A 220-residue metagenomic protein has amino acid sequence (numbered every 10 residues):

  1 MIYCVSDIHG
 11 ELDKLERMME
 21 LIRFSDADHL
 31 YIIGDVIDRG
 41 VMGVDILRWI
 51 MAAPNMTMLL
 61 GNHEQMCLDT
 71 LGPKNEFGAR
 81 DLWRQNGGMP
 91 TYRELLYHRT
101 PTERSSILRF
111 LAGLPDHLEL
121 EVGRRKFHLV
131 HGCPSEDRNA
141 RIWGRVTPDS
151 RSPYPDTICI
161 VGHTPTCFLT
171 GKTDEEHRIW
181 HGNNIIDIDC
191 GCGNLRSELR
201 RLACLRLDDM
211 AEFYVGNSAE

Functional and structural regions predicted by a protein language model:
M1-L47: N-terminal active-site segment of His-dependent metallophosphoesterases
M1-Y3, L120-H128: Beta-strand-turn-beta hairpins that frame and shape the catalytic cleft of phosphate-ester-processing enzymes
V5, E76, H98-P101, L120 (+2 more regions): Catalytic phosphate/metal-binding cores of nucleic-acid and nucleotide-processing enzymes, i.e., regions that mediate
D7, D35, I50, G61-N62 (+5 more regions): Divalent metal-coordination and catalytic microenvironments
H9-D13, D38-V41, E64-L68, D137 (+2 more regions): Active-site environment of divalent metal-dependent phosphoester hydrolases
H29, I33, I37, A53-G72 (+1 more regions): A short, conserved beta-to-alpha structural element at the edge of catalytic cores that scaffolds binding
G43-E119, R125: Active-site neighborhood of divalent metal-dependent phosphoester bond hydrolases
S152-E220: Acidic, His/Gly-rich catalytic cores of divalent-metal-dependent hydrolytic chemistry
